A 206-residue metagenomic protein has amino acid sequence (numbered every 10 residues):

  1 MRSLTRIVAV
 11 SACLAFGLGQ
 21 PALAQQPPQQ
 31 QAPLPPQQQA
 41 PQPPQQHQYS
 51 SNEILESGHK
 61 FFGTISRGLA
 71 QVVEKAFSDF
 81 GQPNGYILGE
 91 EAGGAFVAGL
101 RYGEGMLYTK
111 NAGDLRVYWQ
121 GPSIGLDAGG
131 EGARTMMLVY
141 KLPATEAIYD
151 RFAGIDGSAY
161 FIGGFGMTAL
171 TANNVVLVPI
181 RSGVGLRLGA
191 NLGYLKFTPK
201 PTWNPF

Functional and structural regions predicted by a protein language model:
M1-A12: Bacterial N-terminal signal peptides that target proteins for export
S3-L4, F16, G81: Residues at the start of alpha-helices and the adjacent loop-to-helix junctions
A12-L18: Hydrophobic core
L18-A24: Sec/Tat signal peptide C-region and signal peptidase I cleavage site
Q25, Q31-F206: Small-residue-enriched, tightly packed secondary-structure blocks
